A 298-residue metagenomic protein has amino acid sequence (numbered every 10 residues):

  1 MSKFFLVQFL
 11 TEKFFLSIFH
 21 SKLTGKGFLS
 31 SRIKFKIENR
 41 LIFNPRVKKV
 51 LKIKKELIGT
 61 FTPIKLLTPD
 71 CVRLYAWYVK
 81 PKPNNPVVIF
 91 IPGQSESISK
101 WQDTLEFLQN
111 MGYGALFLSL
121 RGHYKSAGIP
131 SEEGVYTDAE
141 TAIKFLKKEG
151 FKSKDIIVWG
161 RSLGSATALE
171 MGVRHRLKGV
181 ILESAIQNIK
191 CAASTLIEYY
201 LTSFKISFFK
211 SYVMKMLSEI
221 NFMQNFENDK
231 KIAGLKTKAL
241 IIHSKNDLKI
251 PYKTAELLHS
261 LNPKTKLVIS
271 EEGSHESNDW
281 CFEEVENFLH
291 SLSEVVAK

Functional and structural regions predicted by a protein language model:
S2-L67: An N-terminal hydrophobic leader/cap segment in hydrolases
P69-F145, R161-A166: Membrane-embedded segments
T104, N228, T237, P251-S260: Short alpha-helix in the alpha/beta-hydrolase fold that links the catalytic acid
G150-S162: Alpha/beta-hydrolase fold nucleophile elbow
V158-G160, E183, I242: Short beta-strand immediately N-terminal to the catalytic nucleophile in serine-hydrolase-like folds
E170-K231, T237, I269, S277-W280: Hydrolase active-site cap/lid region
G234-K236, I241-H243, D247: Short beta-strand/loop motif that positions the catalytic acidic residue of the alpha/beta-hydrolase fold
Y252-K298: C-terminal catalytic histidine-bearing segment of alpha/beta-hydrolase fold enzymes
